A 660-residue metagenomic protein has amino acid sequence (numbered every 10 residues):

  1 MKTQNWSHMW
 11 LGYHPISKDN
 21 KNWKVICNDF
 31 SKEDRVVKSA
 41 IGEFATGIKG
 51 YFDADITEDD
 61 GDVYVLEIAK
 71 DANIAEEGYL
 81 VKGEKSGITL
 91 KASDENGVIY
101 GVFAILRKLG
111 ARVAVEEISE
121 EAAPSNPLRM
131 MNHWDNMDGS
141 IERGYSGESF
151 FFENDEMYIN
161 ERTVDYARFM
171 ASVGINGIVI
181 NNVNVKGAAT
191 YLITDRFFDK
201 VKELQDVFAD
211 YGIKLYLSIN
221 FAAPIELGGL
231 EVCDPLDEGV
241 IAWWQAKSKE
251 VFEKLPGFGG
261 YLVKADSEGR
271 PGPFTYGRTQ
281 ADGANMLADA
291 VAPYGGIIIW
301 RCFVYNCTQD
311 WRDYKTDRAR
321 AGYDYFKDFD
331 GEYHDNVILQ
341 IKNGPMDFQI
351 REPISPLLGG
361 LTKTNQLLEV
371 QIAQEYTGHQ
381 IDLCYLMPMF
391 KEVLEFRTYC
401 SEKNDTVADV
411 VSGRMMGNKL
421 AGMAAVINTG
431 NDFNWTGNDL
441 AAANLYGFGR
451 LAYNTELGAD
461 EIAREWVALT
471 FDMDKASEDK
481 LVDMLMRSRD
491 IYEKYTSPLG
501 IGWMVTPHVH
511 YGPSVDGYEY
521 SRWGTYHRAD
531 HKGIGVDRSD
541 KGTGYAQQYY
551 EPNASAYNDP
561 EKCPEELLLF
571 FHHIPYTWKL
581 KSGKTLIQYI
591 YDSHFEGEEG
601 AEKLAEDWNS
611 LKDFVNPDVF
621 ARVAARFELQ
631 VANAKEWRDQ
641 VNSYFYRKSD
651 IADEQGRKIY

Functional and structural regions predicted by a protein language model:
K2-S17, S31-Y51, A72-L262, A292 (+1 more regions): Feature activates predominantly on carbohydrate-active enzymes
I26-D34, K38, L66-D71, K91-S93 (+4 more regions): Structural motif
S39, E43, D94-G97, E161 (+13 more regions): Generic recognition of stable, solvent-exposed alpha-helical segments in well-folded globular domains
K49-F52, D71-G139, M387, S401 (+10 more regions): Catalytic cores of TIM-barrel enzymes
D53-K70: Short acidic low-complexity segments
E58-D60, W300-N306, D479: Acidic carboxylate-rich catalytic motifs and surrounding loops in phosphoryl-/glycosyl-chemistry enzymes
E153-N154, E231-R464, T470: Catalytic-core regions of glycoside hydrolase
D405-Y660: Catalytic domains of carbohydrate-active enzymes that cleave complex glycans
